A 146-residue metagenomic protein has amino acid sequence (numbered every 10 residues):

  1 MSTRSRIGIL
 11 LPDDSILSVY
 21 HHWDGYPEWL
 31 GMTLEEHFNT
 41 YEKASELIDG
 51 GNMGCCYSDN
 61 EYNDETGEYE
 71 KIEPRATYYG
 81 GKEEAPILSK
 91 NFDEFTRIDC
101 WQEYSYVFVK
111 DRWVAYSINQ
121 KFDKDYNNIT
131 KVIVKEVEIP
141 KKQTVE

Functional and structural regions predicted by a protein language model:
M1-Y26, L30: Short, extreme N-terminal segment that most often corresponds to the first beta-strand
G31-E35: All-alpha amphipathic helical-bundle segments outside canonical DNA-binding/catalytic cores that form hydrophobic
E36-E146: Low-complexity intrinsically disordered segments
